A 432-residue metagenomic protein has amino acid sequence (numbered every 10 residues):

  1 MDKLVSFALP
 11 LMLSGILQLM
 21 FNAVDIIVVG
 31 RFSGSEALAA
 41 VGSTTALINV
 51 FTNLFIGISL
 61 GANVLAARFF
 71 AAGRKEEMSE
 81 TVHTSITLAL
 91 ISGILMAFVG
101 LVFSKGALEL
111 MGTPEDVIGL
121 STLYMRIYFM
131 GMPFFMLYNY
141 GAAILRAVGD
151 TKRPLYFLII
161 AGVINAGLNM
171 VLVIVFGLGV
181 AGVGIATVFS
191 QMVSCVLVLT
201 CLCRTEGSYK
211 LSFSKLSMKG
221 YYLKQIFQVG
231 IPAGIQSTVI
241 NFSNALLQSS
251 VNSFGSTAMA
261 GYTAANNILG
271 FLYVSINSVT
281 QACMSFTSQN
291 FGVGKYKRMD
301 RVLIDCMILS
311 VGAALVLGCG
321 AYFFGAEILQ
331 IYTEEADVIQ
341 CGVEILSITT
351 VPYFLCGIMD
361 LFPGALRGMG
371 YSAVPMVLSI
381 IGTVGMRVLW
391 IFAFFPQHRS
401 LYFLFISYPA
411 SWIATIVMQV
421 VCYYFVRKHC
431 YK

Functional and structural regions predicted by a protein language model:
M1-A8, A66-G131, V175-I231, T287-P352 (+1 more regions): Short alpha-helical transmembrane segments in multi-pass integral membrane proteins
M1-F32, A46-G61, L65, L90-A97 (+5 more regions): N-terminal transmembrane alpha-helices
S6-D25, I127, Y138, A161 (+5 more regions): Transmembrane helical elements of multi-pass membrane transporters/channels
L9, D25, A62-N63, F103-S104 (+13 more regions): Hydrophobic/aromatic residues in alpha-helical transmembrane segments
M20-A39, L108-E115, V171-L178, T238-F271 (+3 more regions): Helix-terminus/linker motif at the lipid-water interface of multi-pass membrane proteins
L38-F98, F135-P154, G261-C319, F323-G325 (+2 more regions): Small-residue-rich hydrophobic transmembrane alpha-helices
V50-N53, N165-N169, C195-L199, F271-V274 (+3 more regions): Hydrophobic transmembrane alpha-helices of multi-pass small-molecule transporters
S59, Y128-R146, P154-G162, V183-V198 (+4 more regions): Short runs within selected transmembrane alpha-helices of multi-pass transporters and secretion channels
